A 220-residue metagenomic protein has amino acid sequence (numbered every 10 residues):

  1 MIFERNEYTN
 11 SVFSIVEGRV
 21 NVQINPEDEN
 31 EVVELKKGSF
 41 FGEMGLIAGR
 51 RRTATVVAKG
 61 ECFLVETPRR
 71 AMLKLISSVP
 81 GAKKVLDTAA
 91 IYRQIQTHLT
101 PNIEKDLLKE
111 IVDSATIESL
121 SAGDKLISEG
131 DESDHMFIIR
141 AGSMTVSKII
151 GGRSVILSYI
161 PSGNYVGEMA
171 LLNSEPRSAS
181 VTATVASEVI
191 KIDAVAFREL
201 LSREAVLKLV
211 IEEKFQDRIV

Functional and structural regions predicted by a protein language model:
M1-V220: Cytosolic regulatory regions built on CNB/CRP/Popeye-like sensor folds
